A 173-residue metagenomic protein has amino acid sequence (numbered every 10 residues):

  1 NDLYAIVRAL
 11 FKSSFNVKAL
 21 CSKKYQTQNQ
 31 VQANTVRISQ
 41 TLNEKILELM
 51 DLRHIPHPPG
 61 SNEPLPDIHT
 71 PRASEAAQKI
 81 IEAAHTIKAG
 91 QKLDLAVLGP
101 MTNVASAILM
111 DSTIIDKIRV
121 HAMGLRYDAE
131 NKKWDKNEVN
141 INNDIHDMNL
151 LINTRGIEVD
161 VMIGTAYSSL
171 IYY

Functional and structural regions predicted by a protein language model:
N1-Y173: N-terminal acidic, glycine/proline-rich low-complexity segments
